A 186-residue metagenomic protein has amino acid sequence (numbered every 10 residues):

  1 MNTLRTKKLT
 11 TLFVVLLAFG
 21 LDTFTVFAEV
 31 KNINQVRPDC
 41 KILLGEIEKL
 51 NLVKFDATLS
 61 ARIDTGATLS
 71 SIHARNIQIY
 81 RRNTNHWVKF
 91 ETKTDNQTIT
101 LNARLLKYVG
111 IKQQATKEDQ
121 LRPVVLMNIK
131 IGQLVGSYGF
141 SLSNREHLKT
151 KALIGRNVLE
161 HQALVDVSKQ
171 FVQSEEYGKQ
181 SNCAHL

Functional and structural regions predicted by a protein language model:
N2-F13: Bacterial N-terminal signal peptides that target proteins for export
L17-A18, N76: Alpha-helical transmembrane segments and their juxtamembrane interfaces
A18-T25: C-terminal segment of classical bacterial N-terminal signal peptides
F27-L186: Pepsin/retropepsin-fold aspartyl endopeptidases
